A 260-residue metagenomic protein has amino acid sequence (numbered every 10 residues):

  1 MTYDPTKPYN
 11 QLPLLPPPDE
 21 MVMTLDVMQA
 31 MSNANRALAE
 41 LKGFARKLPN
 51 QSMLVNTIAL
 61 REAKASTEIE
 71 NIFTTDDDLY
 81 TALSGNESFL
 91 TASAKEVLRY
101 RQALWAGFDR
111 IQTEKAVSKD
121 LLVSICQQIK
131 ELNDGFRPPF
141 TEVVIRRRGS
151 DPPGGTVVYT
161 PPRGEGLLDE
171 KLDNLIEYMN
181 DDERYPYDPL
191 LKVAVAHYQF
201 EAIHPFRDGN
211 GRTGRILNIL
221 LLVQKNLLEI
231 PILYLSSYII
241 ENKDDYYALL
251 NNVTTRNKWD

Functional and structural regions predicted by a protein language model:
M1-D260: FIC/Doc superfamily catalytic core
